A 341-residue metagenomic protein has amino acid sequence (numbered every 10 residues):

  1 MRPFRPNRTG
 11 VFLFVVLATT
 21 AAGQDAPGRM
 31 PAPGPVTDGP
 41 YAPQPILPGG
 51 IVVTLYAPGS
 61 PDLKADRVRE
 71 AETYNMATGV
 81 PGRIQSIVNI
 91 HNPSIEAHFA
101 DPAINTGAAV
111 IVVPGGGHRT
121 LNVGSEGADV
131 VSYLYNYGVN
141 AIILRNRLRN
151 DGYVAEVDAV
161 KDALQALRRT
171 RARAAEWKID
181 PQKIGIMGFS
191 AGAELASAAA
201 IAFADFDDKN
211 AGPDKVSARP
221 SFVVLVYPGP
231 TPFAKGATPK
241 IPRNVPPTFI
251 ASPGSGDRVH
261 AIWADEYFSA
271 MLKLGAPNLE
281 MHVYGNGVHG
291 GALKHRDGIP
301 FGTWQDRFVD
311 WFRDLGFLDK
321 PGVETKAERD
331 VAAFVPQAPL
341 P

Functional and structural regions predicted by a protein language model:
M30-N105: N-terminal cap/lid segment of alpha/beta-hydrolase-fold proteins
F99, V123-I142, S269: Short amphipathic alpha-helix adjacent to the substrate-entry channel of hydrolases
T106-G115: Short beta-strand element of the alpha/beta-hydrolase
N122-V123, D129-V130, L144-K178, D297-F301: Catalytic nucleophile-loop/oxyanion-hole region of alpha/beta-hydrolase and closely related hydrolase-like folds
D158-R243, R329-P341: Primarily recognizes the serine-hydrolase "nucleophile elbow" in alpha/beta-hydrolase and SGNH/GDSL folds
N244, F249-S252: Short beta-strand/loop motif that positions the catalytic acidic residue of the alpha/beta-hydrolase fold
D257-D265: Conserved alpha/beta-hydrolase "acid-adjacent" motif
L272-P341: C-terminal catalytic histidine-bearing segment of alpha/beta-hydrolase fold enzymes
